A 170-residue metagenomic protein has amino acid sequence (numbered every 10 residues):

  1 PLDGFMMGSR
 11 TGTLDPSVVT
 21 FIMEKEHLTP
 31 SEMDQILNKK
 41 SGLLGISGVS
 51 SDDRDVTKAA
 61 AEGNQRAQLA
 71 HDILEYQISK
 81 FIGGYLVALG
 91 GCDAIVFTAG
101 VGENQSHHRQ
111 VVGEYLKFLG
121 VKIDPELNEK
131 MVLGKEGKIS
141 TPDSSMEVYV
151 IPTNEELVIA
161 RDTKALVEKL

Functional and structural regions predicted by a protein language model:
P1-S51: Glycine-rich phosphate-binding loop plus the immediately following alpha-helix
F5-G12, I46, Q68-H71, G102 (+1 more regions): Hydrophobic alpha-helical scaffolding
P30-D34, I46-D53, Y85-C92, I123-E129: Flexible, glycine/charged-enriched surface loops at secondary-structure junctions
G42-I46, D53-A88: Adenine-nucleotide phosphate-binding core of ATP-dependent small-molecule kinases
D93-Y115: Glycine-rich phosphate-binding loops at beta-strand->alpha-helix junctions
G120-L133, S140: Enzymes that bind and transform nitrogen-containing heteroaromatic metabolites
G134-L170: Structural signal for terminal/edge beta-strands and the immediately following C-terminal loop/tail that closes
